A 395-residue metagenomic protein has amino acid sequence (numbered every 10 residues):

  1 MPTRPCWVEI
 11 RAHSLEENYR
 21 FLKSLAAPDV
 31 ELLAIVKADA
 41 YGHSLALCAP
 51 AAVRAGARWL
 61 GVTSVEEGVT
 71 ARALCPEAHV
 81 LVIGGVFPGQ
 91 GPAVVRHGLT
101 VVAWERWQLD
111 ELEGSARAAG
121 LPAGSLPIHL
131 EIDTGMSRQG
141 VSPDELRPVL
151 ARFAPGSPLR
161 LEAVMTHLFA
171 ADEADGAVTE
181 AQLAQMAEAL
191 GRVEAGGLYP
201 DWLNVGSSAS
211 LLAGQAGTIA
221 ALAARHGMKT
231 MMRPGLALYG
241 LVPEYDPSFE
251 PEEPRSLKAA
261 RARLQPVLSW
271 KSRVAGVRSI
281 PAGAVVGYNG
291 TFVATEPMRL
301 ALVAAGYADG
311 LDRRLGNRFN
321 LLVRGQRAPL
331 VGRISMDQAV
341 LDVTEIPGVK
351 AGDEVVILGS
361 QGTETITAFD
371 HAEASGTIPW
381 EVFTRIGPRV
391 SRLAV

Functional and structural regions predicted by a protein language model:
M1-A12, E16-Y19, E66-E67, V86 (+2 more regions): Active-site anion/phosphate-binding pocket segments in diverse small-molecule metabolic enzymes
P2, C6-E9, S14-E17, P28-N204: Active-site-proximal beta-alpha core segment in soluble small-molecule metabolic enzymes
L22: Class I S-adenosylmethionine-dependent transferase superfamily signal
L25: Conserved PLP-enzyme active-site core in the AAT-like
